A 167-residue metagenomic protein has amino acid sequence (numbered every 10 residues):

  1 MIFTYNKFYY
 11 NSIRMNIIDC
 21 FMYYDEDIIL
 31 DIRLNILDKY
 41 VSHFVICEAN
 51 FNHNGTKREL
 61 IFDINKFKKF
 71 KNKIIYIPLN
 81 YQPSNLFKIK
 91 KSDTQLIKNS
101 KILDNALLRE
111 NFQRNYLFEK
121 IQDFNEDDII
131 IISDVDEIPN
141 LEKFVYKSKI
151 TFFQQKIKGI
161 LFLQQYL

Functional and structural regions predicted by a protein language model:
F3-K39: N-proximal low-complexity "stem/linker" segments adjacent to membrane-targeting elements
I17, D38-N52, K71-I75: Short loop->beta transition adjacent to catalytic acidic/histidine clusters or analogous donor-positioning motifs
C20, E119, T151: Catalytic phosphate/metal-binding cores of nucleic-acid and nucleotide-processing enzymes, i.e., regions that mediate
I29-L34, G55-E59, P139-S148: A short acidic (Asp/Glu
F44, Y76-P78, K158-I160: Conserved beta-strand scaffold positions in the cores of enzyme catalytic domains, especially in NTP/NDP-utilizing
N52-E126: Active-site-proximal specificity loops/subdomain of glycosyltransferases
L107, E137-L167: Conserved catalytic core of nucleotide-sugar-dependent glycosyltransferases
E126-I138: Short beta-strand-to-loop acidic/aromatic patch adjacent to the donor-nucleotide binding site
